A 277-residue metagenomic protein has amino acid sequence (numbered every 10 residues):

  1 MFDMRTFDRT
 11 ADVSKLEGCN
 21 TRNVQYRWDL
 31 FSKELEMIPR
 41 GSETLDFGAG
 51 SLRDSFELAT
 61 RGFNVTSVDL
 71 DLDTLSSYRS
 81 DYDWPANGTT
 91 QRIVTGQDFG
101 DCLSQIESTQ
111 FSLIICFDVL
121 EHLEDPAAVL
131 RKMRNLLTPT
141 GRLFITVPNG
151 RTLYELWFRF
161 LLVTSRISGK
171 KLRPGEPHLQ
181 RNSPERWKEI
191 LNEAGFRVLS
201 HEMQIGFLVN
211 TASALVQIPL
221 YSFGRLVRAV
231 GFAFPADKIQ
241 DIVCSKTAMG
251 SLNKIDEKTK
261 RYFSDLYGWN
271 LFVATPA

Functional and structural regions predicted by a protein language model:
M1-T109, L113, F117, L130 (+3 more regions): Conserved N-terminal segment of class I S-adenosyl-L-methionine
R22-N23, Y82, E124-K132, R142-V273: S-adenosyl-L-methionine-dependent methyltransferase catalytic module, highlighting the catalytic core
S108-T109, D125, P139: Active-site acidic short loop of glycosyltransferases
D118-H122: A short His-aromatic
